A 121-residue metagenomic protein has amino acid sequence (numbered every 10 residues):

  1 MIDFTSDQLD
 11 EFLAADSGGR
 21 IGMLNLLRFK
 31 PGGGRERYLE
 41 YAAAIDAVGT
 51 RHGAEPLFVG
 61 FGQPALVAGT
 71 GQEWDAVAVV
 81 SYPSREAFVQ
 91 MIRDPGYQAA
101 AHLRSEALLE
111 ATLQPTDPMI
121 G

Functional and structural regions predicted by a protein language model:
M1-A76, P83-Q90, D117-G121: Short S/T/G/P-rich N-terminal loop/turn motif that feeds into the first structured element of a domain
V79, E86-G121: Short, Lys/Arg-rich amphipathic alpha-helical interaction segments that bind nucleic acids or acidic protein surfaces
